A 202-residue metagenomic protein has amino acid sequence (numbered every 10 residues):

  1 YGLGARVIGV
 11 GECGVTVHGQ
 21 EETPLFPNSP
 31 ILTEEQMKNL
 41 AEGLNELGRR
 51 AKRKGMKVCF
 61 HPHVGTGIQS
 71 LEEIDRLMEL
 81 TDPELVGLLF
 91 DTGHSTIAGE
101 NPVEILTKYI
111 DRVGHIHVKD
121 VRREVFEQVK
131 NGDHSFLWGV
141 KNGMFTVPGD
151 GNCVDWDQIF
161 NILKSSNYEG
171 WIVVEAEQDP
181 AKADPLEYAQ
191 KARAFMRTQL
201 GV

Functional and structural regions predicted by a protein language model:
Y1-L88, D157: Active-site acidic/histidine proton-transfer and metal-coordination neighborhood in alpha/beta enzyme cores
N45, R49, R53, L71-F90 (+1 more regions): Histidine-acidic metal/acid-base catalytic patches
V64-G65, G93-S95: Short, flexible loop segments at the rims of nucleotide/cofactor-binding pockets, characterized by
